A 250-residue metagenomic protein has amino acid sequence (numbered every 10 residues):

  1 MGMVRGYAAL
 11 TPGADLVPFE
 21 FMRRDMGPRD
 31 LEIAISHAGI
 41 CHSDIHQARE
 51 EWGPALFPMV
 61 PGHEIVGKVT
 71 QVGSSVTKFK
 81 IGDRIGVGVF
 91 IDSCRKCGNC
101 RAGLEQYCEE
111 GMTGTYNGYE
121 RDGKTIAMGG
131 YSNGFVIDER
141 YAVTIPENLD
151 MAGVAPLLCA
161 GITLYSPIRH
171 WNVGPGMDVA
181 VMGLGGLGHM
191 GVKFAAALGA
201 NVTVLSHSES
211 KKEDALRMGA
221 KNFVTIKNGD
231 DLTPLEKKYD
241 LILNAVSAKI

Functional and structural regions predicted by a protein language model:
M22-R23, L56-G62, G123-A127, N133-G134: Short Gly/Pro-enriched turn/cap motifs at secondary-structure boundaries
R24-A38, E51-R101, P146-N148: Glycine-rich beta-strand-centered segment in the early N-terminal region that forms part of a ligand/cofactor-binding
C41, L187, S210: Conserved Rossmann-like nucleotide-cofactor binding loop
S43-R49: Cytochrome P450 core scaffold surrounding the K-helix E-X-X-R motif and the conserved "meander" helix-loop region
C94-M182: NAD(P)H dinucleotide-binding glycine-rich loop of Rossmann-like/cofactor-binding domains, especially the beta1-alpha1
T163, L187, I250: Hydrophobic/small residue at the entry helix of a nucleotide-binding pocket
D178-L184, A196-I250: Adenosine-nucleotide cofactor-binding segment
H189-V192: Residues forming the Rossmann-fold NAD(P)(H) cofactor-binding site
